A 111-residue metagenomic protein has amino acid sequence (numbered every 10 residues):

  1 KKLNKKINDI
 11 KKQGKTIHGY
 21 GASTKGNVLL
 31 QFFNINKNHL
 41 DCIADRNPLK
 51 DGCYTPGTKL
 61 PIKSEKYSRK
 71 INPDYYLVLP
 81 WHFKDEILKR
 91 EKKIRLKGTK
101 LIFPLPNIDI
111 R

Functional and structural regions predicted by a protein language model:
K1-R111: Hydrophobic, well-ordered beta-alpha structural blocks that scaffold small-molecule cofactor pockets
